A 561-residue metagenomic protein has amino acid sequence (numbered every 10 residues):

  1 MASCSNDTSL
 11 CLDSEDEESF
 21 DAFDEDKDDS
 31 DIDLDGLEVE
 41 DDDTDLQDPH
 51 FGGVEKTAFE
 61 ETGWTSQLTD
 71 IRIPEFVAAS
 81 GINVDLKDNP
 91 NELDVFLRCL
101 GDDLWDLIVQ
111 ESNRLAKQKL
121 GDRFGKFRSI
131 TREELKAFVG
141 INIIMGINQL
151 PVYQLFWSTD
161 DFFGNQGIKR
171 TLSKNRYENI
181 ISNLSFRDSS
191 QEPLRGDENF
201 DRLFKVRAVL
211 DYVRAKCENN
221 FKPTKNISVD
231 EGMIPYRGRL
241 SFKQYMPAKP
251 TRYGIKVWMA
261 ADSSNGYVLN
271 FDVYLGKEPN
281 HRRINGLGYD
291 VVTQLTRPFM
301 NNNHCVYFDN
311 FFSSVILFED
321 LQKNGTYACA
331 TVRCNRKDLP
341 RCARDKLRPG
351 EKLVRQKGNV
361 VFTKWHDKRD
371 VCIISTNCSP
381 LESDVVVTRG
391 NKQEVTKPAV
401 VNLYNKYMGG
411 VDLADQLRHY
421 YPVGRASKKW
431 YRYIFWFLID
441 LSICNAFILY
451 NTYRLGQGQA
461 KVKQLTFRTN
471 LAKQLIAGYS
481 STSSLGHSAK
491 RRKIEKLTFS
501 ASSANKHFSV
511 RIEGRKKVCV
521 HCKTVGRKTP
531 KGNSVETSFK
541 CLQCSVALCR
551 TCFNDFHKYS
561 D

Functional and structural regions predicted by a protein language model:
A2-E319, G325-R336, C378, R432-F435 (+10 more regions): N-terminal initiation segments
H50, E55-E92, Y327, D338-I439 (+1 more regions): An anionic, glycine-rich sequence signature occurring as long contiguous blocks
R123, G254-K256, S314, G358-V360 (+2 more regions): Short beta-strand-initiation
T224, G266, K368-R369, G514-K517: Sequence-level motif detector for i,i+2 pairs with an aromatic at +2
I234, S313, C378-P380, V525 (+2 more regions): Short, glycine-/Ser/Thr-/acidic-enriched flexible segments
N280-I284, D384-V386, S560-D561: A short, polar/proline- and glycine-enriched secondary-structure boundary/capping micro-motif
G410-S502, G514, H521-G526, G532: C-terminal extensions of enzymes
R491-D561: Cys/His-rich Zn2+-binding "zinc-finger" mini-domains, especially FYVE domains and B-box/RING-like TRIM modules
